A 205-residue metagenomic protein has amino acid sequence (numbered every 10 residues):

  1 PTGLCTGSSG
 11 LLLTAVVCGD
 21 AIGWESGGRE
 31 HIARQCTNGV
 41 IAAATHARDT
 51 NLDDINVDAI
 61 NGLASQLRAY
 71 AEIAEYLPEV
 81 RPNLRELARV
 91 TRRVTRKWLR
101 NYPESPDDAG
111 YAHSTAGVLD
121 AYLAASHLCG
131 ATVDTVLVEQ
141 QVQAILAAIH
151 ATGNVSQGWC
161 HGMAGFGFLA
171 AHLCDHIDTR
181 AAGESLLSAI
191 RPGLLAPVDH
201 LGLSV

Functional and structural regions predicted by a protein language model:
P1, E30-L52, R85-S105, T132-G153 (+1 more regions): Long, well-ordered core segments of solenoidal/helical folds
P1-I41: Well-ordered mid-protein domain cores that form the structural environment of catalytic cofactors
L4-G10, A59-G62, A112-G117, C160-G165 (+1 more regions): Glycine-centered tight-turn and secondary-structure capping sites
L11-E25, Q66-E79, G117-A131, G165-R180: Well-ordered alpha-helical scaffold segments within catalytic/enzyme domains
D54-A121, H127: Solenoidal tandem-repeat scaffolds enriched in leucines and small polar residues
T115, L119-Y122, E139-V142, M163-A170 (+3 more regions): A general structural signal for well-ordered alpha-helical packing
S156-Q157: Interfacial loop-to-helix transition and helix-capping segments at the boundaries of transmembrane helices
